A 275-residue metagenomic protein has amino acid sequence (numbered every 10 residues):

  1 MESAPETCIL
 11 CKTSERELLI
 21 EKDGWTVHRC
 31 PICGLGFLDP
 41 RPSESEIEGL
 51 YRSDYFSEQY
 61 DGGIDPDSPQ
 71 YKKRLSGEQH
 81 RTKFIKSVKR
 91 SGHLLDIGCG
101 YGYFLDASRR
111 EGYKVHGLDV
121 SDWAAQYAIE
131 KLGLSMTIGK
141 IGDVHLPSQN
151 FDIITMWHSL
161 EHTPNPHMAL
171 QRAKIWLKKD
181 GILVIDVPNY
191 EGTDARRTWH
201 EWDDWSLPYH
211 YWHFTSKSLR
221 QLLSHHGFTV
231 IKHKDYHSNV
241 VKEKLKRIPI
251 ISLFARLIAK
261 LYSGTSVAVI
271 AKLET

Functional and structural regions predicted by a protein language model:
M1-Q149, I153-W157, H167-Q171, K234-S238 (+3 more regions): Conserved N-terminal segment of class I S-adenosyl-L-methionine
G142, P164-R172, W176, I182-E274: S-adenosyl-L-methionine-dependent methyltransferase catalytic module, highlighting the catalytic core
H158-H162: A short His-aromatic
